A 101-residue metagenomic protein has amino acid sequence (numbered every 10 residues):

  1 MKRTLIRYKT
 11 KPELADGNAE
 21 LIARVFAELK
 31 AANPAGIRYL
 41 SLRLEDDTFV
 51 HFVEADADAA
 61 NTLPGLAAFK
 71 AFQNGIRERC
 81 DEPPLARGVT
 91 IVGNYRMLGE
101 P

Functional and structural regions predicted by a protein language model:
K2-K9, V50-H51: Active-site-flanking beta-strand signature of metal-NTP-handling nucleotidyl enzymes and homologous cyclase-like
R3, R38-Y39: Short hydrophobic/aromatic beta-strand element in the GNAT-like acyltransferase core that lines or flanks the acyl-donor
K9-E20: Short, surface-exposed ligand-recognition loops at beta-strand->loop->(often short) alpha-helix junctions that present
A19-L29: Short amphipathic alpha-helix segments
E28-R38, E54-G88: An amphipathic, aromatic/His-enriched active-site/gating alpha helix that lines ligand/cofactor pockets
S41-D46: A short beta-turn/loop motif at secondary-structure boundaries
T48-V50, A60-N61, R96: Short catalytic/ligand-binding loop motif for oxyanion handling, primarily in non-cytosolic enzymes, centered on
G88-P101: Short, low-order "capping/linker" segments at domain edges
